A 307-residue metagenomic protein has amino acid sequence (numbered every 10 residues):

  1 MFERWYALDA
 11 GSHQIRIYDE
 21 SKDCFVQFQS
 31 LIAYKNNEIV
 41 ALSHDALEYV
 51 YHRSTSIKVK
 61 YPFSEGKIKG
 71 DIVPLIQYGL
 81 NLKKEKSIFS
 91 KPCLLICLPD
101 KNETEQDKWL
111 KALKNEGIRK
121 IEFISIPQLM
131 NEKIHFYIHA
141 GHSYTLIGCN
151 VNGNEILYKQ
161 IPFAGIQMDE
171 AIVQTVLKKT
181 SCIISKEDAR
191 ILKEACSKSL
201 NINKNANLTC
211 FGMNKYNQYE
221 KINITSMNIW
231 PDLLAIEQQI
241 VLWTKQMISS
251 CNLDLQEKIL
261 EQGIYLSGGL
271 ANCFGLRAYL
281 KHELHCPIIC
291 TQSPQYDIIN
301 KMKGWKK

Functional and structural regions predicted by a protein language model:
M1-F28, A33-A41, D45-A140, N150-I264 (+3 more regions): Nucleotide/phosphate-binding catalytic cleft detector across ATP-hydrolyzing and phosphate-transferring enzymes
S143: Short glycine-rich anion-binding loops that position phosphate/pyrophosphate groups of nucleotides and phosphorylated
